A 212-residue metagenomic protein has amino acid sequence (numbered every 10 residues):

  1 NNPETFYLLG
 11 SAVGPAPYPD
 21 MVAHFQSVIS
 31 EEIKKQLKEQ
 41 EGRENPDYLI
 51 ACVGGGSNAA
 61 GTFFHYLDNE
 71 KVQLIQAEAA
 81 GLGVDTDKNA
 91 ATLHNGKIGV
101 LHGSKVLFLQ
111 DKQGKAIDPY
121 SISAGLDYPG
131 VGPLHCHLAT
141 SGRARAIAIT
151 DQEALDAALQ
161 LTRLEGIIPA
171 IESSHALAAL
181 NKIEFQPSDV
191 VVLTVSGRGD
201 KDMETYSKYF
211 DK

Functional and structural regions predicted by a protein language model:
N1-M21, R43, D68-K71, Q76-I167 (+1 more regions): Active-site/ligand-binding loops adjacent to catalytic centers
P17-E32, A170-H175: A glycine-rich, Thr/Ser-enriched phosphate-binding loop motif common to dinucleotide/cofactor-binding enzymes
M21-V28, P187, V195-K212: Glycine/aspartate-rich loop-and-adjacent alpha/beta segment that forms the canonical ThDP
K35-E44: Phosphate/pyrophosphate-binding loops at sites that engage ATP/ADP/AMP, CoA/4′-phosphopantetheine, polyphosphate
E44-N58, L74-A77, V190-V195: A short, small-residue-rich loop immediately preceding and capping a beta-strand
C52-F63, V84-D85, S173-L180, D200-M203: Short glycine/serine/threonine-rich phosphate/pyrophosphate-binding segments that cradle anionic phosphate groups
T162-T194: C-terminal structured "cap/appendage" subdomains that terminate the fold
